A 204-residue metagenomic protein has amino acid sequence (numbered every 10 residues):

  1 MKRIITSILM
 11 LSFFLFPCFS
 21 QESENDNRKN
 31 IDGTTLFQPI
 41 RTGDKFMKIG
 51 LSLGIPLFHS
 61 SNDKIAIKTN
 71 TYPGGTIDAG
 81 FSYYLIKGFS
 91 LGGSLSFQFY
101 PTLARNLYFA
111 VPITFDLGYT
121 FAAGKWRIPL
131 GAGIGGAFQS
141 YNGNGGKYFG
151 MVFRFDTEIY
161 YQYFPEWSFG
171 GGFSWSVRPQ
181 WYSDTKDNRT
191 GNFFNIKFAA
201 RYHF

Functional and structural regions predicted by a protein language model:
M1-E24: Bacterial Sec-dependent N-terminal signal peptides
Q21-Y83, Y141, N195, A199-F204: Short glycine/proline- and aromatic-enriched beta-strand/turn motifs that initiate or cap beta-hairpins
I31-L36, F58-I67, L103, F155-F204: Predominantly the C-terminal beta-signal and adjacent terminal strand-loop region of outer-membrane beta-barrel
R41-G43, T71, L107-F109, A122-G124 (+1 more regions): Solvent-exposed loop and beta-edge segments used for protein-protein assembly and interaction
I55-L57, G75-F153, Y161-F169, A199-F204: Gram-negative (and chloroplast) outer-membrane scaffold detector with strong preference for beta-barrel transmembrane
